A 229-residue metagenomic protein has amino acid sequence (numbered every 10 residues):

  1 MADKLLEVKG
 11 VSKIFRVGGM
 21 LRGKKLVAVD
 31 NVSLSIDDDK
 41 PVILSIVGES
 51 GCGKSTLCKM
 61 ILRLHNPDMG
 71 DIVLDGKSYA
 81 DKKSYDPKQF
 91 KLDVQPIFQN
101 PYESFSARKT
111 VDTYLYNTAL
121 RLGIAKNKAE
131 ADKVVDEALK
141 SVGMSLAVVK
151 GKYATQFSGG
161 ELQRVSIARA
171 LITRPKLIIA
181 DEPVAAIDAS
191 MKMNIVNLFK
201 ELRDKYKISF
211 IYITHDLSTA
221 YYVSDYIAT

Functional and structural regions predicted by a protein language model:
L21-G23, Y79-Q95, T113, R121: ABC ATPase NBD coupling module
D38, G70-D81, F90: Conserved ABC transporter NBD signature motif
L62: Helix-to-loop junction immediately C-terminal to a conserved catalytic motif
Y153-F157, E161: Conserved ABC ATPase signature
I167, I195: Hydrophobic anchor residue at the start of the ABC signature
I172-K176: A short, proline-enriched helix->beta-strand linker immediately N-terminal to the Walker B motif in ABC-type P-loop
A220-Y222: A short, surface-exposed alpha-helical micro-motif characterized by mixed small hydrophobic and charged/polar residues
